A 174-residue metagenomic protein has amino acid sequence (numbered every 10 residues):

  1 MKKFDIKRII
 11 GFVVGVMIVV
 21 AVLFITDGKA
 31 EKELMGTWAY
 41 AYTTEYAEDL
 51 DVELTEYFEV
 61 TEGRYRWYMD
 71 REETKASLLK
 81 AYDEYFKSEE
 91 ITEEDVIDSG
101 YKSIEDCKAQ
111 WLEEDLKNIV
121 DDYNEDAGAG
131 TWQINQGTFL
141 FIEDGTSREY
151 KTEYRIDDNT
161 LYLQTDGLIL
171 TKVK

Functional and structural regions predicted by a protein language model:
K2-I18, V22-L23: N-terminal Sec-pathway targeting helices
V20-K32: Membrane-interface motif at the C-terminal end of an N-terminal transmembrane signal
A30-D49: Tryptophan-anchored aromatic micro-motifs
M35-T37, W67, T152, L163: Conserved glycine-centered beta-strand/turn positions repeated across beta-sheet architectures
A39-T43, F139-G145, L163: Short beta-strand segments that buttress and anchor functional surface loops
D49-L140, D144-E153: N-terminal glycine/threonine-rich, aromatic-flanked beta-hairpin/loop signature
D144, K151-D166: Short, exposed beta-strand-loop hairpins at the edges of beta-sheets in extracellular/periplasmic proteins
T165-V173: Short, low-complexity, Pro/Ser/Thr/Gly-rich segments in the mature regions of secreted, periplasmic
